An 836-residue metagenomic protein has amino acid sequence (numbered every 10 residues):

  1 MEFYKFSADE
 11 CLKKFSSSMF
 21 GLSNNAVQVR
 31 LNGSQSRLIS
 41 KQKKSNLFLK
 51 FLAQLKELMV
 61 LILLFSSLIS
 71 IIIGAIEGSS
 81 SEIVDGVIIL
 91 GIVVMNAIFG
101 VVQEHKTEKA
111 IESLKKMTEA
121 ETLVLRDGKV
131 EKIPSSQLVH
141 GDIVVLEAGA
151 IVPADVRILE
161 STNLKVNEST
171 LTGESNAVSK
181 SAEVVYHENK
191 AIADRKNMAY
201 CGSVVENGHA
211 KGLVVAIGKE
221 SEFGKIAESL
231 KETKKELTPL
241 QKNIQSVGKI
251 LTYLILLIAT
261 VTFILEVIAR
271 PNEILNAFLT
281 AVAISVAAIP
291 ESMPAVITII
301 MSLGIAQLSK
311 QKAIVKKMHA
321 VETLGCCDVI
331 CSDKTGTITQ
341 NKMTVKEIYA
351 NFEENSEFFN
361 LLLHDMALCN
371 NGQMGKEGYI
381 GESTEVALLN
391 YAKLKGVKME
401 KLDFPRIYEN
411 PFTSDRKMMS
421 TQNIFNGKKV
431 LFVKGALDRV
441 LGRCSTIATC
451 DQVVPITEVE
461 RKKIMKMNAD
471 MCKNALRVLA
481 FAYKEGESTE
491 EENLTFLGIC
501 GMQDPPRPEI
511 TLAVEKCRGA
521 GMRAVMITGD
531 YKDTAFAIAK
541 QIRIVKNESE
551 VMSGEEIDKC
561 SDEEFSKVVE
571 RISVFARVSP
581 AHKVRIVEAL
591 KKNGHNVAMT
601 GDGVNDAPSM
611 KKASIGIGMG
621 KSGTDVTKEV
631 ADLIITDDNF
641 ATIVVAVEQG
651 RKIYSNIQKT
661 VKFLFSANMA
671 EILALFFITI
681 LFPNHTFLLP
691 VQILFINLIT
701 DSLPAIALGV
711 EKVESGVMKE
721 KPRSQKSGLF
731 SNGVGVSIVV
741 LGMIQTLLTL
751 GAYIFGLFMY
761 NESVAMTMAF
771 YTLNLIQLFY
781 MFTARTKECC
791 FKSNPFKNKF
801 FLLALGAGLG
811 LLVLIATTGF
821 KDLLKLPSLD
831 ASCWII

Functional and structural regions predicted by a protein language model:
M1-P722, S727-F730, M743, F770 (+1 more regions): Conserved cytosolic headpiece of P-type ATPases
N370, G594, V647, R651 (+2 more regions): Alpha-helix capping/termination and helix-coil
T679-L689, Y753-A765: Helix-coil boundary and interhelical linker segments in multi-pass alpha-helical membrane proteins
T700, Q745-T746, M766-M781: Generic alpha-helical transmembrane segments
